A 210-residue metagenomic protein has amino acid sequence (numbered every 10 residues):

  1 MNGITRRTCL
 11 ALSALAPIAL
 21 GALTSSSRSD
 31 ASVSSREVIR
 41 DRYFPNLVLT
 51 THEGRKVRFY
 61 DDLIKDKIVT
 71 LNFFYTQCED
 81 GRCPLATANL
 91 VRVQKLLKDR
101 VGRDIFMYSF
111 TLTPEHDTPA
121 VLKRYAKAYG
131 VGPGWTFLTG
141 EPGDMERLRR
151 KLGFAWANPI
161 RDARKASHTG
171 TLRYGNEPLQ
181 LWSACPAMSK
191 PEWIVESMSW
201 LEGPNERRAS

Functional and structural regions predicted by a protein language model:
M1-A16: N-terminal secretory signal peptides and thylakoid transit peptides that target proteins across membranes
A19-N46: N-proximal helix/coil linker or "cap" segments that precede and/or mark the start of modular domains
V48-I68: A short beta-strand-turn-helix
D62-C83: Short active-site neighborhood of thiol/selenol oxidoreductases, capturing the structured segment around
A86-Y108: Conserved helix-turn-beta segment immediately C-terminal to the redox Cys motif in thioredoxin-like folds
D104-D117, G134-G143: Thiol-based oxidoreductase modules, predominantly thioredoxin-like and allied folds used for disulfide exchange
R124-T169: Short, internal strand/loop/helix patches that form the active-site neighborhood or redox-interaction surface
R161-S210: Thiol-/selenol-based redox modules, centered on thioredoxin-like and closely related oxidoreductase domains
